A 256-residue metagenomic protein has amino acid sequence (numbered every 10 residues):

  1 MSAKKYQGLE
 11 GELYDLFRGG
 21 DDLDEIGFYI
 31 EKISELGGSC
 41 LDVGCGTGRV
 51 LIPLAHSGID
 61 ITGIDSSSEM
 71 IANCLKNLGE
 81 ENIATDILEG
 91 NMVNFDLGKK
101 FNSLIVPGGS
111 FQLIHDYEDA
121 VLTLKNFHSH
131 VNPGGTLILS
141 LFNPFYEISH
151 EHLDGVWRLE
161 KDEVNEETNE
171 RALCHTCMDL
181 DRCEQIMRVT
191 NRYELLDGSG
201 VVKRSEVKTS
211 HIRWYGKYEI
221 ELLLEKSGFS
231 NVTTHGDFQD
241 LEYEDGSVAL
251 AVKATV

Functional and structural regions predicted by a protein language model:
M1-G38, R49: Conserved class I S-adenosyl-L-methionine
G44-G46: Class I SAM-dependent methyltransferase "Motif I" SAM/SAH-binding loop
L51-N94: Class I SAM-dependent methyltransferase SAM/SAH-binding core
V93-S103: A short acidic, Gly/Pro-enriched loop at the edge of an enzyme's catalytic core that lines a small-molecule cofactor
N102-E118: A short SAM/SAH-binding and catalytic strip from SAM-dependent methyltransferases
V121-P133: A short glycine-rich, Lys/Arg-flanked "PGG" loop and its adjoining helix->strand segment in the class I
I138-Y218: SAM-dependent methyltransferase
H211-V256: C-terminal lobe and adjacent flexible extensions of AdoMet/dcAdoMet transferase-like proteins
